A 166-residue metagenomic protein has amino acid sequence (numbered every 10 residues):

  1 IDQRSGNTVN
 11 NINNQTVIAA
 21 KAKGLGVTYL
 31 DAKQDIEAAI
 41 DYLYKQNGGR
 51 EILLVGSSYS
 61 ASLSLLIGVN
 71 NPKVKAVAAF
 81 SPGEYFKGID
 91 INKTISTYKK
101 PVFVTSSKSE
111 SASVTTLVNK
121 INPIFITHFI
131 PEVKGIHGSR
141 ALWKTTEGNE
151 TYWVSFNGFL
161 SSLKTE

Functional and structural regions predicted by a protein language model:
I1-N47: Serine-hydrolase catalytic machinery in alpha/beta-hydrolase-like enzymes
N10-I18, G83-K99: Flexible "cap/lid" loop of the alpha/beta hydrolase fold
V55-S60, S64: Gly/Ala-rich beta-loop-alpha elbow adjacent to hydrolase catalytic centers
K73-Y85: A conserved short beta-strand
Y85-F86, S107-S113: Acidic catalytic loop of the alpha/beta-hydrolase fold
Y98, F103-S106: Short beta-strand/loop motif that positions the catalytic acidic residue of the alpha/beta-hydrolase fold
V114-H128: Conserved loop-alpha-helix segment in the C-terminal half of the alpha/beta-hydrolase fold that carries the catalytic
T127-E166: C-terminal catalytic histidine-bearing segment of alpha/beta-hydrolase fold enzymes
